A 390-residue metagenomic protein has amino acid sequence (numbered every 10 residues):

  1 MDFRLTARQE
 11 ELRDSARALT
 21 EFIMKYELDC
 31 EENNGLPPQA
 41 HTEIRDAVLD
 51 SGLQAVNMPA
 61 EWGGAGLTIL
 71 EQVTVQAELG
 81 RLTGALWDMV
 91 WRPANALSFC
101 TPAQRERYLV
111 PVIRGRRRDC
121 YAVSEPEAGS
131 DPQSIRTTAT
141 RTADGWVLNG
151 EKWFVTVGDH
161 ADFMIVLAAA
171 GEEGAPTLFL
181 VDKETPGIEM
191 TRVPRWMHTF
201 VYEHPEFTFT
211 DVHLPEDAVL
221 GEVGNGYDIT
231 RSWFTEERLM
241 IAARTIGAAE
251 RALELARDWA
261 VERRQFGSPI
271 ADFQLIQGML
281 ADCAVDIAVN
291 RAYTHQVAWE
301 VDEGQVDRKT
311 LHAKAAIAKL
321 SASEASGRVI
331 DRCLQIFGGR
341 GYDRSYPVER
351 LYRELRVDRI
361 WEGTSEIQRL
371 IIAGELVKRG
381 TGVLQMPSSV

Functional and structural regions predicted by a protein language model:
M1-L82, L86-W87, F99-Q104, P111 (+4 more regions): Alpha-helical interface subdomain recognition
G52, V75-L79, C100, A168-G171 (+2 more regions): Short Ser/Thr-interspersed hydrophobic loop/turn segments at strand-loop and sheet-helix junctions that line or gate
G115-V123: A short, Trp-centered hydrophobic/proline-enriched beta-strand micro-motif
E127-S130, F154-V157, A169-A170, W196-E203: Short Gly/Pro-enriched turn/cap motifs at secondary-structure boundaries
S134, E184-P215: Flexible, small-/acidic-enriched active-site or ligand-binding loops
N149-T191: A short core secondary-structure module
W153-G158, T199, V357-T364: Glycine-rich phosphate/pyrophosphate-binding beta-alpha loops
P205-S232: A short, charged helix-loop
